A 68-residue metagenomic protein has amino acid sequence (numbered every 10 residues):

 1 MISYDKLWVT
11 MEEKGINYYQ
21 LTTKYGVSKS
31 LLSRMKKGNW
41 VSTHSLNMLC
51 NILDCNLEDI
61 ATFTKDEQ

Functional and structural regions predicted by a protein language model:
M1-Q20: A short, Lys/Arg-rich alpha-helix, primarily the initiator
V9-E13, R34, A61-Q68: Short, charged recognition helix plus adjacent turn of helix-turn-helix-like nucleic-acid-binding domains
E12, T23, N51: Alpha-helical residues within the helix-turn-helix
G15-S33: Short alpha-helical DNA-recognition segment
S28, N39, T64-E67: The DNA-recognition helices of helix-turn-helix-type DNA-binding domains
L31-R34, S45, D59: Residue-level recognition of specific faces of alpha-helices
G38-N51: Short, basic-rich loop-to-helix N-cap that marks the start of a DNA-contacting helix
